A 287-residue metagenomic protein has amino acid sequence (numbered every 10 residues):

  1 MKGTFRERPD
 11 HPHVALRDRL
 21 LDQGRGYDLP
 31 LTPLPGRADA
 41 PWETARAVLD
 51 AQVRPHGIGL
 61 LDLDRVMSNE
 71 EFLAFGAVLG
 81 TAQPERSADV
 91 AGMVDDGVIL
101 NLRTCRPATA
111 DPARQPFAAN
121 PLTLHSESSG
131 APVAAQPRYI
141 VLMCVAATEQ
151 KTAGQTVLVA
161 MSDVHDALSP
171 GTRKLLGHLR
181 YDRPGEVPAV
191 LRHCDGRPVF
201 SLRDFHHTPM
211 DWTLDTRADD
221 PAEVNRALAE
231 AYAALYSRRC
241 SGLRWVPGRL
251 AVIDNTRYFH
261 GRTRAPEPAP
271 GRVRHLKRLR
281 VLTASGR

Functional and structural regions predicted by a protein language model:
M1-D95, L250: N-terminal auxiliary "cap/dimerization" subdomain that precedes the catalytic jelly-roll/cupin core of mononuclear
K2-R37, D96-P247, V252-R287: Active-site environment of non-heme Fe oxygenases that use a 2-His-1-carboxylate facial triad
